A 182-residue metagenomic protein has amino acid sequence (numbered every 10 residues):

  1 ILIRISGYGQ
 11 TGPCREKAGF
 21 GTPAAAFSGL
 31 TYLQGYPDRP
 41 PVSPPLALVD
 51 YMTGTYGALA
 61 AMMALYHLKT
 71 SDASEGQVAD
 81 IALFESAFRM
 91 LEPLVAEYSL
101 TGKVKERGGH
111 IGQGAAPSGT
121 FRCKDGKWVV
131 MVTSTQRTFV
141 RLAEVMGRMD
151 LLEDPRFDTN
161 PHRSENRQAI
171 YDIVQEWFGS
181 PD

Functional and structural regions predicted by a protein language model:
I1-V129, T133, V140: Active-site-adjacent "lid/gating" segments in soluble enzymes
P117-D182: Aromatic-enriched alpha-helical interface/lid elements that frame and gate functional surfaces
